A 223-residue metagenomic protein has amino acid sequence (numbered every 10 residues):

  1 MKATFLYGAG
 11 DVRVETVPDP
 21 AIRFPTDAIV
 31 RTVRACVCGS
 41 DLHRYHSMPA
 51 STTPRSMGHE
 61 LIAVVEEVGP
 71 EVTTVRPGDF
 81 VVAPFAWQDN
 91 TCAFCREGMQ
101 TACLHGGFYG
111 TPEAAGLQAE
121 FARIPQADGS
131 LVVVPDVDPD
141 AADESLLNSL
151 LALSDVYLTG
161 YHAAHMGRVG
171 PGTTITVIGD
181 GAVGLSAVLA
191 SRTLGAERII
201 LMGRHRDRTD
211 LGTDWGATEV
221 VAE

Functional and structural regions predicted by a protein language model:
M1, T26, G172-T173, E197: Nucleotide donor/acceptor-binding cores
D11-D19: Short glycine/threonine/proline-enriched tight-turn/helix- or strand-capping micro-motif at secondary-structure
P18-A35, M48-A93, A115, P135-D140: Glycine-rich beta-strand-centered segment in the early N-terminal region that forms part of a ligand/cofactor-binding
S40-Y45: Cytochrome P450 core scaffold surrounding the K-helix E-X-X-R motif and the conserved "meander" helix-loop region
T91-I178: NAD(P)H dinucleotide-binding glycine-rich loop of Rossmann-like/cofactor-binding domains, especially the beta1-alpha1
T174-D180, R192-E223: Adenosine-nucleotide cofactor-binding segment
G184-L185: N-terminal Rossmann-fold NAD(P) dinucleotide-binding loop
